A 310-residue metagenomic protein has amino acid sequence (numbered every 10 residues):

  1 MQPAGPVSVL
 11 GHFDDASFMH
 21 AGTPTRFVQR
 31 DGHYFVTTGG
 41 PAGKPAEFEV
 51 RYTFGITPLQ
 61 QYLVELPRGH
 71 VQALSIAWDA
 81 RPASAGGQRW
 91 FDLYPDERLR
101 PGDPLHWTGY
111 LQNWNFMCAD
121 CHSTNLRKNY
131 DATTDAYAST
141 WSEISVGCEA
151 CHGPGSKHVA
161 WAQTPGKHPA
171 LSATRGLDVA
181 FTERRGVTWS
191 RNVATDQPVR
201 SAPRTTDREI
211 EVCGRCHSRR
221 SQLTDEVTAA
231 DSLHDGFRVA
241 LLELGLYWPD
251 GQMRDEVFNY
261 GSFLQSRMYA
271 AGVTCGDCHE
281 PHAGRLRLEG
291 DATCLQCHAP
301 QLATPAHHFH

Functional and structural regions predicted by a protein language model:
M1-G55, Q61-L66, S75, G87-D103 (+1 more regions): Primarily the internal scaffold of c-type cytochrome electron-transfer domains, especially repeated/multiheme c-type
Q72, I76-A80: Feature marking long nucleic-acid-engaging regions of large polymerase/nuclease enzymes
R81, S123-T124: Beta-hairpin (beta-strand-turn-beta-strand) motif
A85, M117-C121: Long, basic N-terminal domains or extensions that often function in RNA/ssDNA interaction or organelle/cellular
G109-L111: Exposed beta-sheet edge/beta-hairpin loop segments within beta-rich domains
